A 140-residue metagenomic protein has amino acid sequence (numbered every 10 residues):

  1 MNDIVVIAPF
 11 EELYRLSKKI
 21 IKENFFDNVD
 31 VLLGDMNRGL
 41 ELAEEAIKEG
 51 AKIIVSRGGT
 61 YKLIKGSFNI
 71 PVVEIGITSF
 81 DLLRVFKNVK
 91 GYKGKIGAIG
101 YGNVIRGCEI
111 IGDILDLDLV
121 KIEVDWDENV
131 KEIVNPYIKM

Functional and structural regions predicted by a protein language model:
M1-M140: Non-catalytic structural scaffold of enzyme domains
